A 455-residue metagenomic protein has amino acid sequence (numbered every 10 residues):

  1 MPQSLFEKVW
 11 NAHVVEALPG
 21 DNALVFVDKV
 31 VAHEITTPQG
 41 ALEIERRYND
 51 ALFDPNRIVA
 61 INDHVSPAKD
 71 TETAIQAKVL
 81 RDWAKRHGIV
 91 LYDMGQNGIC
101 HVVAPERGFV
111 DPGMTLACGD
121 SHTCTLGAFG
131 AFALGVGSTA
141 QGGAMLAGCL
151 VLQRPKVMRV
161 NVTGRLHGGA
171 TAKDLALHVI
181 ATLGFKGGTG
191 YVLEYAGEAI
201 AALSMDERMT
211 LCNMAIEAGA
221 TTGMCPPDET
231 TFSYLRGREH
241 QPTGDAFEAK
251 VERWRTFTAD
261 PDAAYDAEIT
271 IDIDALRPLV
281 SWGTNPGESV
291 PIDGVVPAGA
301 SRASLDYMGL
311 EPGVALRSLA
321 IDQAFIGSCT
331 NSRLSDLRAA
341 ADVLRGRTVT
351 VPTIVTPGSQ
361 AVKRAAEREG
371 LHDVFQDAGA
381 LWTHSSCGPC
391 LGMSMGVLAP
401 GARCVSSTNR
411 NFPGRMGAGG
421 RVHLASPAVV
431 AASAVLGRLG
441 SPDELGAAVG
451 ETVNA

Functional and structural regions predicted by a protein language model:
M1-A455: Fe-S-dependent hydro-lyases/dehydratases of central metabolism
